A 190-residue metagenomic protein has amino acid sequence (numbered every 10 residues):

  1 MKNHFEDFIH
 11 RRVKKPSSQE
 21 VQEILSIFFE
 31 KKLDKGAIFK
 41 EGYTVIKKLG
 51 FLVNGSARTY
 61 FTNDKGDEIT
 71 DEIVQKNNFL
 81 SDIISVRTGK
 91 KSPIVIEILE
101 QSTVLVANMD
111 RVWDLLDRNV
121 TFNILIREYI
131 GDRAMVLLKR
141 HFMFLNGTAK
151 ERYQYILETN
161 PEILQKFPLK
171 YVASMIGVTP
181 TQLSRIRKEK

Functional and structural regions predicted by a protein language model:
M1-F29, S85: Cyclic nucleotide-binding regulatory module and flanking cytosolic helices
E6, R133-F142: Short, Lys/Arg-enriched N-terminal segment that forms or immediately precedes the first helix of a structured domain
F29, S56-F61, F79, T103-V104: Short beta-strand segments in beta-sandwich/barrel cores
D34, V53-N54, Q75, E100: A cytosolic small-molecule/anion-sensing beta-strand core signal
F39-T44: Short phosphate-coordinating micro-motif centered on Lys-Gly-acidic
K47-R58, K76-N77: Glycine- and acidic-residue-biased ligand/ion/polar-headgroup-sensing regions
T70-R127: Cyclic-nucleotide recognition modules
G147-K190: Phosphate-/nucleic-acid-contacting segments
